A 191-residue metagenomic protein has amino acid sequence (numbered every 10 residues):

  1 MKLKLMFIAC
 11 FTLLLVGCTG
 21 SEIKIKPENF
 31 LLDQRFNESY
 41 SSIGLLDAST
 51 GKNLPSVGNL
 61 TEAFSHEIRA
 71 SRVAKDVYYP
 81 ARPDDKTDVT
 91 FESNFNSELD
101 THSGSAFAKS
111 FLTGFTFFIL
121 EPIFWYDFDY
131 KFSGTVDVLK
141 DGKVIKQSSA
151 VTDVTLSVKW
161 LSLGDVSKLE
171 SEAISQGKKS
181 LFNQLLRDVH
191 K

Functional and structural regions predicted by a protein language model:
M1-T19: Sec-dependent bacterial lipoprotein signal peptides
K2-L3, G104, A108, V166 (+1 more regions): Structural motif marking the loop-to-transmembrane transition
G17-P83, V151, V189-K191: A structural "domain/chain start" motif
T19, I23-P27, L31, F124-K191: C-terminal/domain-edge helix-coil "capping" segments
I43-L45, F64, I68, V89-S93 (+3 more regions): Hydrophobic beta-strand residues in large extracellular and virion-surface proteins
E62-H66, S110-F117, S157, S167-L169: Short, low-complexity, polar/charged sequence segments that are solvent-exposed and flexible
D84-I145: Surface-exposed short loop/turn segments
